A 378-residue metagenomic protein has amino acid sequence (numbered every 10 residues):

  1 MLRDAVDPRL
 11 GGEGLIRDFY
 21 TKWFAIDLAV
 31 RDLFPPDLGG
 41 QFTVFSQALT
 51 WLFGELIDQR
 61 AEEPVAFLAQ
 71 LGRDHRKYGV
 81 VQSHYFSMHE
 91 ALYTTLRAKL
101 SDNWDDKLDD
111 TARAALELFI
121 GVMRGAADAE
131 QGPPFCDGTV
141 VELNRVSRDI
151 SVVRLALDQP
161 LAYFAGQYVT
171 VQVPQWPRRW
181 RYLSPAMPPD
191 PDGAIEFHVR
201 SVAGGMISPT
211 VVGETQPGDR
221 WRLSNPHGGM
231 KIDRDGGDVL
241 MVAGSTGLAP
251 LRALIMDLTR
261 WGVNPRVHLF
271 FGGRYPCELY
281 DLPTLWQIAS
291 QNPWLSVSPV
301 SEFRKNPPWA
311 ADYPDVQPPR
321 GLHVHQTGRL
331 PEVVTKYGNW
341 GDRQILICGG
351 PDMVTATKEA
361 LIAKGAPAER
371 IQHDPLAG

Functional and structural regions predicted by a protein language model:
M1-C136: Core of compact, soluble alpha-helical bundle domains
R9, F270-G378: Reductase modules of NAD(P)H-dependent flavoproteins
G132-R220, G237-D238, G273-R274, V300-R304: Ferredoxin-reductase
G166, G247, G350: Short, conserved phosphate/pyrophosphate- and ester-handling motifs at nucleotide-, phospho-/glycolipid
N225-G236: A short, basic/flexible loop-to-alpha-helix module at the beginning of a structural domain
D238-L240, H268, Q344: Structural motif
M241-V242, T246-W261: Phosphate-binding glycine-rich loops and their immediate beta-loop-alpha structural context
